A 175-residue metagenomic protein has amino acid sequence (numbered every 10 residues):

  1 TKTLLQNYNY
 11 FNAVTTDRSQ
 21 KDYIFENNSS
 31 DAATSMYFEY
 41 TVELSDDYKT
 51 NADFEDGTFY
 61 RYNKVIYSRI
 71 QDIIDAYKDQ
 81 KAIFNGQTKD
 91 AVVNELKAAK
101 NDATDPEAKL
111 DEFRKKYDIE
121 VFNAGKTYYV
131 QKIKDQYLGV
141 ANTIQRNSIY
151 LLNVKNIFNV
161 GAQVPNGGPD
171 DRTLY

Functional and structural regions predicted by a protein language model:
T1-Y175: Extracytoplasmic cysteine-anchoring/structural motifs
